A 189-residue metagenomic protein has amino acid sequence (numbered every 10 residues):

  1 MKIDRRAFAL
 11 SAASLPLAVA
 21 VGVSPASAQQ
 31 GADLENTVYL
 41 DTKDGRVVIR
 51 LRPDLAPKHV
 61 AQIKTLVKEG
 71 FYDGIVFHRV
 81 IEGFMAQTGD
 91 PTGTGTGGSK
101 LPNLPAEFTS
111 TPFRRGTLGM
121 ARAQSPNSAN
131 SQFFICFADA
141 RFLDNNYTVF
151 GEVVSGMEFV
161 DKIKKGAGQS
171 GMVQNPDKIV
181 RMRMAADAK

Functional and structural regions predicted by a protein language model:
K2-K189: Cyclophilin-like peptidyl-prolyl cis-trans isomerases
